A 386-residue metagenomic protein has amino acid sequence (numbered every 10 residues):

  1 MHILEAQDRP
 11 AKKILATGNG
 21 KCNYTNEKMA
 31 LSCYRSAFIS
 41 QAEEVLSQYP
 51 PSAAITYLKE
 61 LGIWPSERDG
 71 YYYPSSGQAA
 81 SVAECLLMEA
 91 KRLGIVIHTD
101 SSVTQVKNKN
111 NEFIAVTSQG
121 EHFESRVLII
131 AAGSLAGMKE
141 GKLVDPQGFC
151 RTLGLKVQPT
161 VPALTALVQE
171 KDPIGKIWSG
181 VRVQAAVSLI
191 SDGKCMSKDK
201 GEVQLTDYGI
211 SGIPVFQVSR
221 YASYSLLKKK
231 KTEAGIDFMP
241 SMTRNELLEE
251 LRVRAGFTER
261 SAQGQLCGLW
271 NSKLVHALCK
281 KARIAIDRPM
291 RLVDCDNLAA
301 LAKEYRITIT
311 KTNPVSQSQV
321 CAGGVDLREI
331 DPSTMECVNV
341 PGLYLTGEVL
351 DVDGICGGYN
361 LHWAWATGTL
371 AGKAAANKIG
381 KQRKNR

Functional and structural regions predicted by a protein language model:
M1-N19: Glycine-rich FAD pyrophosphate-binding loop
P10-A16, E43-P50, Y57, G62-Y73 (+2 more regions): A short alpha-helix-loop-beta-strand transition element characteristic of N-terminal alpha/beta dinucleotide-binding
A30, S47, A53-G70, V127-A131 (+4 more regions): Residue-level recognition of phosphate/Mg2+-coordinating polar/acidic sites in nucleotide-handling active sites
A42-P50, D69-M88, G137-G141, Q169-D172 (+1 more regions): Short beta-strand to alpha-helix junction loop
Q48-V127, V275, C279: Feature captures the FAD/FMN-dependent oxidoreductase FAD-binding
S75-A80, A163-K171, T312-E329: Flavin (FAD/FMN) cofactor-binding core of flavoprotein oxidoreductases
V127-P173: Glycine-rich loop(s) and the adjacent beta-strand/alpha-helix scaffold that form part
S134-F149, L153, D351-R383: A conserved FAD-binding loop/helix module that cradles the flavin
